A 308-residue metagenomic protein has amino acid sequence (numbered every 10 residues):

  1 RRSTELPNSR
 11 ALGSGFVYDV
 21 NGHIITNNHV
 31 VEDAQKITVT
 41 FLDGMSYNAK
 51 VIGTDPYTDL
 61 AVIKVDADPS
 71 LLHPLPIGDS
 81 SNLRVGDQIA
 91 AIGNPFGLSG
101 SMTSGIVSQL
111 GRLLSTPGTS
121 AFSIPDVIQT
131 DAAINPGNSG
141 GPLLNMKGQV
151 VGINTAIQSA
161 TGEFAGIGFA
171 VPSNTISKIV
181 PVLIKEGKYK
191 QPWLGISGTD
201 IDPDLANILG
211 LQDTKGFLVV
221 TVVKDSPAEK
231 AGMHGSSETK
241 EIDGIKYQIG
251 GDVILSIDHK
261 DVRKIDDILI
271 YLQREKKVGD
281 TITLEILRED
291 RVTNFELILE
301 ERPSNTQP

Functional and structural regions predicted by a protein language model:
R1-K215, V220-K224, I265-D280, D290-N294 (+1 more regions): Serine-dependent protease modules
I24-N28, A231-I265: Conserved PDZ fold ligand-binding element
